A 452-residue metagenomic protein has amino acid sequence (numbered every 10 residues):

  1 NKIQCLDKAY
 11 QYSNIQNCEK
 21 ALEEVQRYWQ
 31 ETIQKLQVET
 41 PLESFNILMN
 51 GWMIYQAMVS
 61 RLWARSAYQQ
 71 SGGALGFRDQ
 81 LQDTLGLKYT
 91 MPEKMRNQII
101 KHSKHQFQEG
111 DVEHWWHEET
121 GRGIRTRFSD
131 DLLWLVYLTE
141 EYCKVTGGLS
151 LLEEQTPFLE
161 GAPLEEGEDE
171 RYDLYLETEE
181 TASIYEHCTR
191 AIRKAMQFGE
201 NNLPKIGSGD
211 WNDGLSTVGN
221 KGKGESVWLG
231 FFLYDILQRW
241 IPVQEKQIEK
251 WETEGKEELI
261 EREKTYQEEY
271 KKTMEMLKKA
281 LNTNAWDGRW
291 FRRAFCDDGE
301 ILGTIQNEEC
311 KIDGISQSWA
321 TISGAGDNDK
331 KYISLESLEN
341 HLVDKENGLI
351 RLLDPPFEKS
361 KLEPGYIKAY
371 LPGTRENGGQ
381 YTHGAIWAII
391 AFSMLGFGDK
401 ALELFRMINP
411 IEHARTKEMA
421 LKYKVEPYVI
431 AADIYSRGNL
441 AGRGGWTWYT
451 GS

Functional and structural regions predicted by a protein language model:
N1-S452: Acidic, mature catalytic/reactive cores of soluble proteins
